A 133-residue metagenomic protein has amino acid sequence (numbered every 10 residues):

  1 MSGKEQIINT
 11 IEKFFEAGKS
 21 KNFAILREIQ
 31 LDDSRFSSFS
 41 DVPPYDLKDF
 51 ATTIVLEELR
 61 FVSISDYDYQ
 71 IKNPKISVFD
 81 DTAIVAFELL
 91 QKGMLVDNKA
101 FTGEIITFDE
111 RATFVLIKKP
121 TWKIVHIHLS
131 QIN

Functional and structural regions predicted by a protein language model:
G3-N22: Short, aromatic-enriched amphipathic alpha-helices that serve as compact interaction elements
E5, F23-V78: A solvent-exposed, acidic/Ser-Thr-rich amphipathic alpha-helical stretch
Q30, L89-Q91, H128-Q131: Short beta-strand segments enriched in hydrophobic/aromatic residues within well-folded beta-rich domains
S63, K92-I105: Short, cysteine-centered beta-strand-loop-beta hairpins and adjacent loop/turn segments enriched in charged/polar
Y69-I71, A86-E88, T107-A112: Short, surface-exposed coil-to-beta transition loops
I76-V85, L116-K123: A short, structured loop/turn motif at beta-sheet edges
D80-D97: A short hydrophobic beta-strand element
T102-N133: Short beta-strand edge/turn micro-motifs at domain boundaries
